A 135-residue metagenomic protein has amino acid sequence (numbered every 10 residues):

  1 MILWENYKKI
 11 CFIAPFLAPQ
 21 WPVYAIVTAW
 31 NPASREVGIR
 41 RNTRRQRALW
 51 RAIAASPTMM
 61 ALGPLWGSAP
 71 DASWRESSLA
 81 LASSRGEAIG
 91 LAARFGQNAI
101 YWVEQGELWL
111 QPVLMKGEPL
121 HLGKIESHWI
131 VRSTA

Functional and structural regions predicted by a protein language model:
M1-A52, A135: N-terminal, charge-rich interaction modules
W21-A25, R75-S78, G96-A99: Short, surface-exposed beta-edge/turn micro-motifs
R35-I39, W74-L81: Short gly/ser-rich anion-binding loops that grip negatively charged ligand groups
A55-L79, G86-I89, R94: Short, intrinsically disordered low-complexity segments
A82-Q111: Short, compact, well-ordered microdomains
P112-A135: A cross-kingdom feature marking charged/low-complexity
